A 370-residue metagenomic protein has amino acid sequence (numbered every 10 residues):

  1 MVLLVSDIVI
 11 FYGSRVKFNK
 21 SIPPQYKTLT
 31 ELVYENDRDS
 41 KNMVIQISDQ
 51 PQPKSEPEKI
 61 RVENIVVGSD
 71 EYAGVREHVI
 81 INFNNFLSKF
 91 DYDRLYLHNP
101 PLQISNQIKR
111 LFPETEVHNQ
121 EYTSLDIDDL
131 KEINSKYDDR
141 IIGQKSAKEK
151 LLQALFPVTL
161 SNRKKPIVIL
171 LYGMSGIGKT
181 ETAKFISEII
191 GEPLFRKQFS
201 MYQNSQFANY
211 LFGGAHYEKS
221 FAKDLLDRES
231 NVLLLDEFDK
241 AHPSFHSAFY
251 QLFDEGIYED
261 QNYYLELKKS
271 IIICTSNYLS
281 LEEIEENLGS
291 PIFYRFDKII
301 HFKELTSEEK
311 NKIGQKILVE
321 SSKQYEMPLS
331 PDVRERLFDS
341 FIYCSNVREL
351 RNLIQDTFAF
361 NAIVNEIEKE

Functional and structural regions predicted by a protein language model:
M1-Q120: N-terminal accessory segments that target, anchor, or regulate ATP-driven/P-loop NTPase machines and associated
V2-L29, K165-K197: Walker A/P-loop
Q46-I60, N85, Y210-E237, N262-Y263: Conserved alpha-helical scaffold flanking the Walker A/P-loop in AAA+ ATPase domains
H98-I104, Y217-F221, E237-F245, F253-N311 (+1 more regions): Canonical AAA+ ATPase core
L111-H118, S290, K312-Y325: Conserved AAA+ ATPase "sensor/coupling" helix adjacent to the nucleotide-binding pocket
H118-S124, K197-Y202, D297-N311: Conserved AAA+ ATPase "SRH/arginine-finger" region at the nucleotide-binding site
I127-V168, T357-I363: Pre-Walker A (pre-P-loop) alpha-helix and adjacent loop at the N terminus of AAA/AAA+ ATPase modules, a conserved
I189-Y217: AAA+/P-loop NTPase substrate/partner-engagement loops
